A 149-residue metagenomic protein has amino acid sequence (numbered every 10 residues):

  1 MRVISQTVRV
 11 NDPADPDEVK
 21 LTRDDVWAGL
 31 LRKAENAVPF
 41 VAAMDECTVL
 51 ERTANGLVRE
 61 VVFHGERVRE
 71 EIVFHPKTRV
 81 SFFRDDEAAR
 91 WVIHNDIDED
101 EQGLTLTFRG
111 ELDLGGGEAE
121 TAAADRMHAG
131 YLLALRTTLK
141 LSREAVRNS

Functional and structural regions predicted by a protein language model:
M1-C47: Hydrophobic ligand-binding cavity/cleft-lining segments
I4-Q6, L57-R59, E70, I93 (+1 more regions): Hydrophobic residues positioned within well-ordered beta-strands of beta-sheet architectures
T7, T78-R79, G103: Structural motif
V8, M44-T48, R69-V73, W91-E99: Hydrophobic/aromatic beta-strand elements that line small-molecule binding cavities or substrate pockets in beta-rich
V10-D12, G65, G110-L114: Beta-strand elements of well-folded, non-transmembrane domains
V49-D86: Glycine-rich portal/gate segments that line the openings of hydrophobic small-molecule binding cavities
D85-L133: Beta-strand/loop substructures that line and gate deep hydrophobic ligand-binding cavities in soluble
A134-S149: C-terminal or internal capping secondary-structure element at the end of a domain, subdomain, or sheet
